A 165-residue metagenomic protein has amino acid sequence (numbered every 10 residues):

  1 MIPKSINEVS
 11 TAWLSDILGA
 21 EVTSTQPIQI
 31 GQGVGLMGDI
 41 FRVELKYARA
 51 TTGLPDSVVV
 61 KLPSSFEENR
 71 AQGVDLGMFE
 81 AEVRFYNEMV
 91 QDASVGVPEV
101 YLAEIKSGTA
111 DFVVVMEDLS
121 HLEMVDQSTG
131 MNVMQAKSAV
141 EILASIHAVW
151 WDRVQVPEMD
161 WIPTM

Functional and structural regions predicted by a protein language model:
M1-Q29: Juxta-kinase regulatory segment immediately upstream of eukaryotic protein kinase catalytic domains
I28-M165: Conserved ATP-binding subdomain of kinase catalytic cores across diverse folds
